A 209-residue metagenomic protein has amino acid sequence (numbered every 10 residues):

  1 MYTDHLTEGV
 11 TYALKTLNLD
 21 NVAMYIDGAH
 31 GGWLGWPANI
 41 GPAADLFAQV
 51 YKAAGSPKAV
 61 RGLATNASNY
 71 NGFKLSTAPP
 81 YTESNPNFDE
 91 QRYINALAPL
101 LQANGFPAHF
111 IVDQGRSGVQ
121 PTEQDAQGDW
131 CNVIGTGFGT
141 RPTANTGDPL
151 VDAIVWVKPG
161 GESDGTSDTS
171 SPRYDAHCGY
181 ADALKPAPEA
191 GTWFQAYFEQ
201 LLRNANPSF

Functional and structural regions predicted by a protein language model:
M1-G9, A13-G35: Mobile, glycine-rich extracellular loop/lid and propeptide segments that shape or gate substrate/ligand access
T16, D20, L34-Y180: Surface-exposed substrate-engagement region within the catalytic domains of secreted or surface-exposed extracellular
V155, P159, D168-F209: Extended hydrophobic packing segments that form well-structured cores
